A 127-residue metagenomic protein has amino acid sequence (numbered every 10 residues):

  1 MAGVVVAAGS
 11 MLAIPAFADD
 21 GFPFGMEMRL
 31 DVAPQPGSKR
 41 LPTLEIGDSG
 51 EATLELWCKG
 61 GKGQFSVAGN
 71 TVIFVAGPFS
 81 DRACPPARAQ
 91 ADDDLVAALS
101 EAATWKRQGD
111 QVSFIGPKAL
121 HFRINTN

Functional and structural regions predicted by a protein language model:
G3, G9-N127: Lipid interaction determinants
